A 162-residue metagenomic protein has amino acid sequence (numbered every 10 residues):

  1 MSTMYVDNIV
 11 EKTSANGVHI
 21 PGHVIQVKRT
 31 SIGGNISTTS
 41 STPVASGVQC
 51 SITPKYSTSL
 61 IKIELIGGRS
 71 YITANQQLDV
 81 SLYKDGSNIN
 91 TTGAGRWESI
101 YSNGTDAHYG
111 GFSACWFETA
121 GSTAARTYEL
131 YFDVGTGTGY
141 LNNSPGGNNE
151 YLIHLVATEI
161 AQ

Functional and structural regions predicted by a protein language model:
M1-N35, S57: Intrinsic low-complexity, repeat-rich intrinsically disordered segments enriched in small/flexible residues
S31, N35-T42, T53-Q162: Terminal beta-strand-rich extracellular "head" domains that mediate receptor/glycan or other ligand binding
V48-C50: Extended, low-complexity regulatory regions
